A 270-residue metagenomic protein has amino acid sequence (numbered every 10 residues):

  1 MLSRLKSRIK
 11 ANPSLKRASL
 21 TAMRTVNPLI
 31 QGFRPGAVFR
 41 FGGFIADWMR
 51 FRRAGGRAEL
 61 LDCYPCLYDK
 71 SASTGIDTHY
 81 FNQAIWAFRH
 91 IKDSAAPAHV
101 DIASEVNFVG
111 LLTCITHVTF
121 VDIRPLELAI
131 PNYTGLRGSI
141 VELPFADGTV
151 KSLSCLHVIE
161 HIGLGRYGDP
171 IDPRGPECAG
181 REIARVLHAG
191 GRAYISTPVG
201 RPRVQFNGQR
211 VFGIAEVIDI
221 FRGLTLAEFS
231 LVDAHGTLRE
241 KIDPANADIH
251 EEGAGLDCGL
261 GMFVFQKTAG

Functional and structural regions predicted by a protein language model:
L2-D93, P97-A98, F206-V264, T268-A269: N-terminal accessory regions of S-adenosyl-L-methionine
I85, D93, A98-L143: Class I SAM-dependent methyltransferase SAM/SAH-binding core
T113, H188, R222: Short conserved AdoMet
V141-L153: A short acidic, Gly/Pro-enriched loop at the edge of an enzyme's catalytic core that lines a small-molecule cofactor
S154, I159, G163: A conserved beta-strand element that flanks and buttresses the S-adenosyl-L-methionine
G165-Y167, R174, R192-I218: Conserved class I S-adenosyl-L-methionine
I171-A189: A short glycine-rich, Lys/Arg-flanked "PGG" loop and its adjoining helix->strand segment in the class I
